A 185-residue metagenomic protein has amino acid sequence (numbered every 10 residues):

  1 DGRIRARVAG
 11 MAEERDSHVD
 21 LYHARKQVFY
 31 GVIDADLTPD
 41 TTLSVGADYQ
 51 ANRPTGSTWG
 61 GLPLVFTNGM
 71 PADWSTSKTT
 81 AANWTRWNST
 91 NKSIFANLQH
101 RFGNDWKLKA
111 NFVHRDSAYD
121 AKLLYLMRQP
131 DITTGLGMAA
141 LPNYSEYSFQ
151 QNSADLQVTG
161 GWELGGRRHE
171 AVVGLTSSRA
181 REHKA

Functional and structural regions predicted by a protein language model:
D1, G166, L175-A185: Outer-membrane beta-barrel transmembrane domain signature of Gram-negative proteins, especially the mid-to-C-terminal
D1-I4, D40, G103-D105, E163-A171: Short loop/turn motifs that connect adjacent beta-strands in outer-membrane beta-barrel proteins
A6-V8, L43-V45, L108-A110, H169-L175: Transmembrane beta-strands of outer-membrane beta-barrel proteins
A12, H114, S177-R179: Short, flexible loop/turn elements at secondary-structure junctions
E13-S17, Y30-R101, K107, D116-F149 (+1 more regions): Acidic/polar loop-and-plug regions of large Gram-negative outer-membrane beta-barrel proteins
H18-A24: Short, solvent-exposed loop/turn segments at secondary-structure boundaries
